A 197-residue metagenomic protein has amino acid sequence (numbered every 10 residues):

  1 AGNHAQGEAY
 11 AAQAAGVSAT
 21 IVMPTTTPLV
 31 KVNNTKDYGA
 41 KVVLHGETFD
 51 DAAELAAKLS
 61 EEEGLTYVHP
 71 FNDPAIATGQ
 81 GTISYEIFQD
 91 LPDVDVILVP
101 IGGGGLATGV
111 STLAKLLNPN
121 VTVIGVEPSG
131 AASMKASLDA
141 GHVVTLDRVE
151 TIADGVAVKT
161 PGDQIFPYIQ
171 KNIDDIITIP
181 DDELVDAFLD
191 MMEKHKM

Functional and structural regions predicted by a protein language model:
A1-M197: PLP-dependent amino-acid enzyme catalytic core
